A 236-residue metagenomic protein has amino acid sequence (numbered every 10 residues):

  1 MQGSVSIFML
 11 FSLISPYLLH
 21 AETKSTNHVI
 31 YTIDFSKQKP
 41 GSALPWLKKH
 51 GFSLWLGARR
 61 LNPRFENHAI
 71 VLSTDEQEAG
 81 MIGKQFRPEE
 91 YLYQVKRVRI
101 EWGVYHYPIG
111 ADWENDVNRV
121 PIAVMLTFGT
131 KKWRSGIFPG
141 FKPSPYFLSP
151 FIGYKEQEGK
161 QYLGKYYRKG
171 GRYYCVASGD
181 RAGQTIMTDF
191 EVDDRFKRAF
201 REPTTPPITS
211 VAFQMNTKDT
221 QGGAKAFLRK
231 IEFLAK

Functional and structural regions predicted by a protein language model:
S6-P16: Bacterial N-terminal signal peptides
E22-F52: Extracellular carbohydrate-recognition regions
F35, V211, R229-F233: Extracellular beta-strand elements of beta-rich domains used for carbohydrate recognition/degradation or cell-matrix
R59-G80: Short carbohydrate-recognition loop motifs
F86-V98, S178-A182, T204: Extracellular/lumenal carbohydrate-interaction signature centered on repeated Trp-anchored short motifs
Q94-H106, T209-M215: A short beta-strand element within beta-rich, extracytoplasmic domains of secreted/secretory-pathway proteins
Y107-R181, A224-F227: Extracellular ligand-binding interfaces
P121-V124, R168-Y173, S178, A182-K225: Extracellular beta-strand ligand-recognition surfaces/modules
